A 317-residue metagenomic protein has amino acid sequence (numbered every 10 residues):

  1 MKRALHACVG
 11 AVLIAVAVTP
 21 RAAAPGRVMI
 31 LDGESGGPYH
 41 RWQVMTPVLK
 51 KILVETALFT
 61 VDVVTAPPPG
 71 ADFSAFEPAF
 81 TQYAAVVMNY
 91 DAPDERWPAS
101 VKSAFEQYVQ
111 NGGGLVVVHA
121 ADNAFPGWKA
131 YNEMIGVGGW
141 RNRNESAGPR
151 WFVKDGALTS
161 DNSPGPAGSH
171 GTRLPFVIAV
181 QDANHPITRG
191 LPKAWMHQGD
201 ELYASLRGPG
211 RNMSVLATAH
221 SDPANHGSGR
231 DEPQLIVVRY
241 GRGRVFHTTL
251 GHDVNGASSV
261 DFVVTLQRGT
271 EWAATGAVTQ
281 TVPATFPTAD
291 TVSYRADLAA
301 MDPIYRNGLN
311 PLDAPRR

Functional and structural regions predicted by a protein language model:
M1-A4: Positively charged n-region of N-terminal signal peptides that target proteins for export
A7-A17: Bacterial N-terminal signal peptides
V18-A22: Sec/Tat signal peptide C-region and signal peptidase I cleavage site
A23-G26, H40-Q43, K51, E55 (+2 more regions): Extracellular ligand-binding/catalytic regions of CAZymes and related secreted enzymes and adhesion modules
P25-I30, E34-F125: Helical hinge/lid and interdomain linker segments adjacent to catalytic or ligand-binding clefts that mediate domain
S35-G36, P93, D122-A124, K193 (+3 more regions): Short, solvent-exposed loop/turn segments at secondary-structure junctions
V54, L58-T60, F152-G241, M301-D302 (+1 more regions): Catalytic beta-strand/loop cores that center a nucleophilic Ser/Cys/Thr and support acyl-enzyme chemistry
E95-P186: A glycine-rich, often tryptophan-bearing local segment used as a flexible ligand/cofactor-contacting loop or short
